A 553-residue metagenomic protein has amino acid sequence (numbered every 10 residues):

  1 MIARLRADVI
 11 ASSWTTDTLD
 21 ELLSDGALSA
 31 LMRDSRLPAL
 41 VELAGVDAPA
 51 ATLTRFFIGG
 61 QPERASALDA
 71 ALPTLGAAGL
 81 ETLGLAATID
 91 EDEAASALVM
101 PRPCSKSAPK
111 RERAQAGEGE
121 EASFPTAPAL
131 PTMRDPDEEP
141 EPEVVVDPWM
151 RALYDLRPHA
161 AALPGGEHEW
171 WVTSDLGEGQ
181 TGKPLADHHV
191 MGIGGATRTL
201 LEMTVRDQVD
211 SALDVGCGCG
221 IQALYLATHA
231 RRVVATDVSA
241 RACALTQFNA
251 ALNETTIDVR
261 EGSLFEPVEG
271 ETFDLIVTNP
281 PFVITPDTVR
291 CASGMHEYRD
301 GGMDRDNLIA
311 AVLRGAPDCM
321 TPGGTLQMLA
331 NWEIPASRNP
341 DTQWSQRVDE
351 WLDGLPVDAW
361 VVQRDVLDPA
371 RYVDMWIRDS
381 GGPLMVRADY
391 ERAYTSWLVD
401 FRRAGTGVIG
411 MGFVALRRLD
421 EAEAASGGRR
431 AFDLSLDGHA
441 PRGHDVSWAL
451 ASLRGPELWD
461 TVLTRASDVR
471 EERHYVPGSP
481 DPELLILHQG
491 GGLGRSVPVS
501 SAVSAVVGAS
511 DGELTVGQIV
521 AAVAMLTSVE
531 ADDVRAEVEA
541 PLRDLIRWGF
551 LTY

Functional and structural regions predicted by a protein language model:
M1-T52, E91, D147-A152, R157 (+3 more regions): Acidic, low-complexity/disordered tracts enriched in E/D and polar residues
P49-P103, P125, A129, M133-D135 (+5 more regions): Long, charge-rich, low-complexity alpha-helical segments
E93-E112, E118-A212, C217-Y225, H229: SAM-dependent Rossmann-like transferase core, predominantly class I methyltransferases with a strong bias toward
A186, G194-T278: Conserved SAM/SAH cofactor-binding pocket of Class I
V238-S239, D304-Q363: Conserved Class I SAM-dependent methyltransferase catalytic core
A240, P280-A311: Mobile active-site "lid"/loop adjacent to the S-adenosyl-L-methionine
N331-R338, R364-S380: Conserved catalytic loop of SAM-dependent methyltransferase domains
P369-S452: Flexible, glycine-/basic-rich loop-and-beta segments that form/coincide with the SAM-dependent methyltransferase
